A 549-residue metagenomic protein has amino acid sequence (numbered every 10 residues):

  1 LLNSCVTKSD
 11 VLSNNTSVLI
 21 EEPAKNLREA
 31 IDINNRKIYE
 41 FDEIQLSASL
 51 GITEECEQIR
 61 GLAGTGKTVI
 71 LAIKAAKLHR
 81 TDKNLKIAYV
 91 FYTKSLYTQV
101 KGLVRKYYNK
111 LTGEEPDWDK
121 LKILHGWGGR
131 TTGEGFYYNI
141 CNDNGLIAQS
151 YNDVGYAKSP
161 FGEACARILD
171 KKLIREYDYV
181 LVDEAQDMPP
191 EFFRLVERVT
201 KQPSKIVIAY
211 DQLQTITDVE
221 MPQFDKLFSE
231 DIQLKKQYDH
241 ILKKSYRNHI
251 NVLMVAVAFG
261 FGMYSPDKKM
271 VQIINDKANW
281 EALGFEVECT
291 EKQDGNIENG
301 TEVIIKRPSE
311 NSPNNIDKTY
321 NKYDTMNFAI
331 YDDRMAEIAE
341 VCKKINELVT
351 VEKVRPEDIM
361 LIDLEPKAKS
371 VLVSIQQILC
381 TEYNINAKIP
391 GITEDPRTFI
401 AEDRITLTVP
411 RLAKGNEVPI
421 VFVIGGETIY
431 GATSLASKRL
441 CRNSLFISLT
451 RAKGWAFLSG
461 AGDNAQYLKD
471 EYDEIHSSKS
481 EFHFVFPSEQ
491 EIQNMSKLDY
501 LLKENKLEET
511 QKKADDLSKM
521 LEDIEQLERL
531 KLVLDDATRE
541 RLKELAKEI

Functional and structural regions predicted by a protein language model:
L1-A24: N-terminal accessory nucleic-acid engagement/regulatory domains that precede and modulate ATP-driven motor cores
L2-D10, I31-N34, I38, V104 (+3 more regions): Generic hydrophobic, helix-prone segments enriched in Leu/Val/Ile
L19, P23-R60, L124-D225, K244 (+1 more regions): Conserved helicase NTPase motor core
K37, E57-A88, Y92-W118, W127-R130 (+3 more regions): Conserved helicase motor core of SF1/SF2 NTP-dependent helicases
